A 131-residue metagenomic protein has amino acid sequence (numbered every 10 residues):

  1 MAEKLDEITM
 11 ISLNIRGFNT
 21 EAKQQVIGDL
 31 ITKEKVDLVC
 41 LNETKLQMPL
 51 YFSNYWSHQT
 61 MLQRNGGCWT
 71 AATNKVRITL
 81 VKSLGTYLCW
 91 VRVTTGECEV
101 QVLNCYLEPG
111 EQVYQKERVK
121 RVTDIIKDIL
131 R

Functional and structural regions predicted by a protein language model:
M1-R131: A shared catalytic/ligand-binding motif for oxyanion handling
